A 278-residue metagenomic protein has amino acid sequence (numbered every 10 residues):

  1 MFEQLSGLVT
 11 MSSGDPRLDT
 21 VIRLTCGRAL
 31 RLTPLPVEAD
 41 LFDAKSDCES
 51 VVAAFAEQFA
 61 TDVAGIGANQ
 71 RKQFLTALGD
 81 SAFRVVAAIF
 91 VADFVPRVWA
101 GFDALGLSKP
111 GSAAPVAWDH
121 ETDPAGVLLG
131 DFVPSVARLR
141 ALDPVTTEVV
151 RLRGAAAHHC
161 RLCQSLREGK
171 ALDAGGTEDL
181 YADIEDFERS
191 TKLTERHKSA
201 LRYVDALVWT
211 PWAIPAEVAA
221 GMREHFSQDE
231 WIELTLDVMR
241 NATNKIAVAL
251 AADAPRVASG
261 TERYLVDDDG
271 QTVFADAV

Functional and structural regions predicted by a protein language model:
M1-V278: Hydrophobic alpha-helical segments
